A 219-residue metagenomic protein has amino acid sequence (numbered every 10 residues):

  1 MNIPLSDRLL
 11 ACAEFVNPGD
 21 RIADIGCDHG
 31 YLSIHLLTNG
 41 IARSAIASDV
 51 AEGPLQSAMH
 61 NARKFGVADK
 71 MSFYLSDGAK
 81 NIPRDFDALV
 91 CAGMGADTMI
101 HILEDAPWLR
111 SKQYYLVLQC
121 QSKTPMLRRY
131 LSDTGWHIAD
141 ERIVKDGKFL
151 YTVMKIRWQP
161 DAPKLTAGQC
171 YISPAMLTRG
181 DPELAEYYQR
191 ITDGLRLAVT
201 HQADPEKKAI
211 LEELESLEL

Functional and structural regions predicted by a protein language model:
I3-G19: Conserved alpha-helix/loop element of class I SAM-dependent methyltransferases that forms part of the SAM/SAH-binding
G19-D28: Conserved class I S-adenosyl-L-methionine
G30, I34: Glycine-rich SAM-binding Motif I of class I
S44-D49: Conserved SAM-binding motif I beta-strand of class I
A51-G53: Conserved SAM/SAH-binding beta-strand->alpha-helix loop
Q56-R84: S-adenosyl-L-methionine
D105-K155: C-terminal substrate-binding/active-site "lid" region of AdoMet-derived donor-dependent transferases
P160, K164-L219: An accessory alpha-helical subdomain
